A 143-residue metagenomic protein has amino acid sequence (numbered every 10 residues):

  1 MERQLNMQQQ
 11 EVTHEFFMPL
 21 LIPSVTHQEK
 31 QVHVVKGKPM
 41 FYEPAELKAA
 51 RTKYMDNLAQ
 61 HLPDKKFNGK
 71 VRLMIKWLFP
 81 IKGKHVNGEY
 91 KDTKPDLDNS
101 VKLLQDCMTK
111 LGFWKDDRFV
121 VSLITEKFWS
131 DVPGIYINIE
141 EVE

Functional and structural regions predicted by a protein language model:
M1-E143: Acidic, proline/glycine-enriched N-terminal capping motif
